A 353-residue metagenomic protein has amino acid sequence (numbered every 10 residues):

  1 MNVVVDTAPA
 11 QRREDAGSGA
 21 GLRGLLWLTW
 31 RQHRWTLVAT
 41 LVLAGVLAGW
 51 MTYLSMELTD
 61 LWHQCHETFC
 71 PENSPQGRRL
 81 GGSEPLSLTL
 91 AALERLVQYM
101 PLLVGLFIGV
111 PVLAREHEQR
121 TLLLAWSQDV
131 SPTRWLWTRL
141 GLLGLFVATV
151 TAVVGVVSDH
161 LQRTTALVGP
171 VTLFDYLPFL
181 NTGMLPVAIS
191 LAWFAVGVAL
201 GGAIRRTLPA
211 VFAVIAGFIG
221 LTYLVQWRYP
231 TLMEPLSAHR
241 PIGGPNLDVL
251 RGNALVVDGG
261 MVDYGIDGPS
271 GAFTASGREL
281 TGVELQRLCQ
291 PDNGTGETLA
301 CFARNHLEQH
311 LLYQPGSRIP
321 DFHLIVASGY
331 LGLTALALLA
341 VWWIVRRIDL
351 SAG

Functional and structural regions predicted by a protein language model:
N2-G45: Aromatic- and glycine-rich beta-strand/loop motifs that create alpha-glucan
V3, D15-S18, L54-E84, T222-I344 (+1 more regions): Terminal transmembrane helical anchor/hairpin motif
V3-R13, G45, G49-T52, A91 (+5 more regions): Secretory targeting signals
H33-V38, V97-M100, P132-D159: Selective transmembrane-helix segments that form parts of the transport pathway or gating/packing helices in multipass
W35-N73, L96-L106, A213-V225: Hydrophobic alpha-helical transmembrane segments of multi-pass membrane transport/permease proteins
A91-T121, A148: Long, hydrophobic alpha-helical segments
L93-P101, G109, L180-A188, L200 (+1 more regions): Hydrophobic alpha-helical transmembrane segments of multi-pass membrane proteins
V112-G144: Helix-loop-helix units of permease transmembrane domains in multi-pass membrane transporters, especially ABC
